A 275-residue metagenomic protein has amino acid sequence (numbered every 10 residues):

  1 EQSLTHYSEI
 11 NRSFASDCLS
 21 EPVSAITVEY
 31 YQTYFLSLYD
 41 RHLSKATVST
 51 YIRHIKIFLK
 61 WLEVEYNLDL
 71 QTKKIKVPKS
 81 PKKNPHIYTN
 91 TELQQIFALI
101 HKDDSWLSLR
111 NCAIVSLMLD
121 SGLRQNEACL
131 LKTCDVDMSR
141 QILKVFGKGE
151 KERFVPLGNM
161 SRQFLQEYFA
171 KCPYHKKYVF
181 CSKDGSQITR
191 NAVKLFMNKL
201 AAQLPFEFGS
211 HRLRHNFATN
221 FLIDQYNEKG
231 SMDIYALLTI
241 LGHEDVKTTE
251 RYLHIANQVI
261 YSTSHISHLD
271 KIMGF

Functional and structural regions predicted by a protein language model:
E1-F275: Conserved catalytic core of the tyrosine transesterase superfamily
